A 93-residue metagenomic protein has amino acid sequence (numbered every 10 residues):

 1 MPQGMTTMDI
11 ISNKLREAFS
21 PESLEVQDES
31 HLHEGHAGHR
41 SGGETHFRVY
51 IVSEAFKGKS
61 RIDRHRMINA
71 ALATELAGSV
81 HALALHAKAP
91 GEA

Functional and structural regions predicted by a protein language model:
M1-M5, F56, S79: N-terminal/domain-start segments enriched in small and hydrophobic, helix-friendly residues, covering either
Q3-H39: N-terminal first-folded block
S20-E22, G43-F47, S79-L83: A generic structural signal for short beta-strands and their flanking turns/coil linkers
Q27, Y50-V52, H86-K88: Solvent-exposed beta-strand sheet faces enriched in polar/charged residues
S30-H33, A89-A93: Short, internal active-site loops enriched in acidic
G35-S53: A short, structured beta-strand/loop element
I51-R61: A short interface-forming secondary-structure element
K59-E92: C-terminal structural segments of small proteins and small subunits
